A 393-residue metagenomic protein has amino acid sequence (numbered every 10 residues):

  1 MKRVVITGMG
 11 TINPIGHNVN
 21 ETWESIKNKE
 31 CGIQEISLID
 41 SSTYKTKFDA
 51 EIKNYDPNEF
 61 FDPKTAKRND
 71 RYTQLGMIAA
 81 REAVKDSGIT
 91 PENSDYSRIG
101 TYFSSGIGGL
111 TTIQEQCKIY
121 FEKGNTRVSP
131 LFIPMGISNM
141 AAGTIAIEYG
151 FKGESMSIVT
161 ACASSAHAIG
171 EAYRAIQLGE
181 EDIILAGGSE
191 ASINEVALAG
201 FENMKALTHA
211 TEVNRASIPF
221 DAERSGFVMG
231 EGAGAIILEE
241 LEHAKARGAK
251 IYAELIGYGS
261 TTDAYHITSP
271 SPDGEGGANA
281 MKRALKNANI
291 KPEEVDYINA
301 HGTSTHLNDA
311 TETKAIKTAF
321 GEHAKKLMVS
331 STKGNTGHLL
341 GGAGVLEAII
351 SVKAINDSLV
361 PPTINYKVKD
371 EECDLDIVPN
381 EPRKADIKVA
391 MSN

Functional and structural regions predicted by a protein language model:
M1-I6, N93-D95, A288-E294, K325 (+1 more regions): Flexible, low-complexity linker/loop segments at domain and module junctions
R3-T7, E30-Q34, E212-A288, Y297: Condensing-enzyme catalytic core mediating Claisen C-C bond formation in acyl metabolism
I6, T22, K27-T160, S189-L198 (+1 more regions): Conserved beta-ketoacyl condensing-enzyme motif
L38, N93-F103, S155-T160, E181-S189 (+5 more regions): Beta-strand segments within the central parallel beta-sheet cores of soluble alpha/beta enzyme folds
K45-E51, G108-T112, A191-S217, G259-N279 (+3 more regions): Active-site-adjacent elements of ketosynthase-type condensing enzymes
G76-I89, S138-E190, V228-A249, H338-V360: Active-site-proximal alpha-helical scaffold in enzymes
A83-D95, H243-K250, M281-Y297, A319-H323: Phosphate/pyrophosphate-binding loops at sites that engage ATP/ADP/AMP, CoA/4′-phosphopantetheine, polyphosphate
E122-S129, H167-G170, R174, E190-A246 (+2 more regions): Glycine-/small-residue-rich "gating" segment that lines the acyl/pantetheine channel and substrate pocket
